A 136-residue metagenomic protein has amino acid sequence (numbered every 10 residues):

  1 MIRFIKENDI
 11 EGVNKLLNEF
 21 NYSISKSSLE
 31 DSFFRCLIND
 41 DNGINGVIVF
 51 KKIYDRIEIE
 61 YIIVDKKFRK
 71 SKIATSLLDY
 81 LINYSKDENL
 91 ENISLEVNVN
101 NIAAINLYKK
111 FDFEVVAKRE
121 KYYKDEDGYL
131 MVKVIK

Functional and structural regions predicted by a protein language model:
R3-K67, L78-Y80, Y84, V134-I135: Acetyl-CoA-dependent GNAT
S27, K118-K121: Short, solvent-exposed loop/turn elements at beta->coil junctions and helix N-caps that rim active or binding pockets
R56, N92-S94: Structural preference for beta-strand elements that scaffold enzyme active sites
D65-S71, V99-I102: Active-site acidic-Proline motif in GNAT/NAT acetyltransferases
S71, E88-E91: Short coil/turn segments at alpha/beta junctions that flank glycine-rich nucleotide-binding fingerprints
T75, N100-A117, K124-D127: Conserved active-site alpha-helix within GNAT-family acetyltransferase domains
L81-S85, I93, A104: Short hydrophobic clusters on alpha-helical segments that form packing/core surfaces in small helical domains
E91, N98-I102, K121-K136: C-terminal "cap" of GNAT-fold acetyltransferases
